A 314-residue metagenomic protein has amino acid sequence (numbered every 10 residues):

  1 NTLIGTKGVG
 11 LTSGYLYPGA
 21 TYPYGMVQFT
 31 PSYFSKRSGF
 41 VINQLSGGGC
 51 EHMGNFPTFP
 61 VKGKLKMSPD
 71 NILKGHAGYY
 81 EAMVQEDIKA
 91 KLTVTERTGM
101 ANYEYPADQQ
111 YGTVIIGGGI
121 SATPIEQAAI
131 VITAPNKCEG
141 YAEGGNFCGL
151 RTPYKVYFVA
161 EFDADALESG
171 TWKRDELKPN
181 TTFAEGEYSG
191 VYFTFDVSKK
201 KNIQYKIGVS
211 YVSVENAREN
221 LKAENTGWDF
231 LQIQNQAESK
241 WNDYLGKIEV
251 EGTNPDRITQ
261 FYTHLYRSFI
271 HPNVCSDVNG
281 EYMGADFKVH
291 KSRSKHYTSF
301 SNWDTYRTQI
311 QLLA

Functional and structural regions predicted by a protein language model:
N1-A314: Accessory carbohydrate-recognition regions in carbohydrate-active enzymes
